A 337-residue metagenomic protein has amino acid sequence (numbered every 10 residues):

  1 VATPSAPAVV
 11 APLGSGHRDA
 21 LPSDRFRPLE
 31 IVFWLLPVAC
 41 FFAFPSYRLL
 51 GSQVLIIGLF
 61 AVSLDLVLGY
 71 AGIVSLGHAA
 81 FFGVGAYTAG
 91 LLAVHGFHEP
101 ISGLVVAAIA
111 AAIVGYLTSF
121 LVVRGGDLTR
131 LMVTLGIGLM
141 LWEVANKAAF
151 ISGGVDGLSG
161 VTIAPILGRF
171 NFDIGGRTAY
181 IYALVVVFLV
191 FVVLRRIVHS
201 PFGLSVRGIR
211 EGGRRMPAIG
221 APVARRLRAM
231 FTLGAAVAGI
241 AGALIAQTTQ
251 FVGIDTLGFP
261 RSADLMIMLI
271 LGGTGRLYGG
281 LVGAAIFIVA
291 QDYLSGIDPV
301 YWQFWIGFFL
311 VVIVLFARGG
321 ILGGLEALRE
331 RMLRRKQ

Functional and structural regions predicted by a protein language model:
A2-Q337: Transmembrane alpha-helices and adjacent helix-loop boundaries
